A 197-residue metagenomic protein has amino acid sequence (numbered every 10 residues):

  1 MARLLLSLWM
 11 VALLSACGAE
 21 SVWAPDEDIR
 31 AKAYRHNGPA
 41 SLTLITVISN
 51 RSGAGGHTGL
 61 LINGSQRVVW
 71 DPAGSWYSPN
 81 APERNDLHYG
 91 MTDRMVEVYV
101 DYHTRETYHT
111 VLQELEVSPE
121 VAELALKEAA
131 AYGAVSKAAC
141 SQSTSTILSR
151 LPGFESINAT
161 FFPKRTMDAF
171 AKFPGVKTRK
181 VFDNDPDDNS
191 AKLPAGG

Functional and structural regions predicted by a protein language model:
M1-L8: Bacterial N-terminal signal peptides that target proteins for export
L13-A16: C-terminal motif of bacterial Sec signal peptides marking the signal peptidase cleavage site
G18-D26, E123-G197: Activation targets extended, charge/polar-rich intrinsically disordered C-terminal tails
S21-A24, R35-Y108: Glycine-rich catalytic cores of cysteine/serine-nucleophile enzymes that process amide/ester linkages in cell-envelope
R30-A31: Juxtamembrane extracytosolic/periplasmic "stalk" immediately C-terminal to the first targeting helix
T46-S49, G56-H57, T107-L115, L126-V135 (+1 more regions): Second-shell loop/turn segments in exported
E116-A122: Short acidic, glycine/tyrosine-flanked loop/strand segments centered on an H-E-D-like triad
